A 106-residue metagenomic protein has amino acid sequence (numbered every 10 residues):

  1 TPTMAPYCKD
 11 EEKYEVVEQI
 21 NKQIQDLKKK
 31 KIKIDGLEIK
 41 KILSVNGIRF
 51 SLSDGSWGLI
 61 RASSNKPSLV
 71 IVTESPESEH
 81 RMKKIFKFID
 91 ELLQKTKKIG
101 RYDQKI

Functional and structural regions predicted by a protein language model:
T1-V72, S78-I106: Phosphate-binding and adjacent anionic-ligand microenvironments
